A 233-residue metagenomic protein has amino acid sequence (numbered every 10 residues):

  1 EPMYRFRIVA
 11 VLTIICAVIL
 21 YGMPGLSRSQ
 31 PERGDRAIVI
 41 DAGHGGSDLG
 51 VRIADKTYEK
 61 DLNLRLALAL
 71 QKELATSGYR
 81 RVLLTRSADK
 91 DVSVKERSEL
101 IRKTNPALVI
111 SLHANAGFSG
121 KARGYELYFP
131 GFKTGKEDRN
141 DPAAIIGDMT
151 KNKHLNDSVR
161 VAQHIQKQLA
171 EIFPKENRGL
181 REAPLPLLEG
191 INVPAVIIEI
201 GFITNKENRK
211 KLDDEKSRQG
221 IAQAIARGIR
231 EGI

Functional and structural regions predicted by a protein language model:
P2-L12: Bacterial N-terminal signal peptides that target proteins for export
A10-Y21: Bacterial N-terminal signal peptides
L26-N140, G147-V161: Catalytic-core regions of hydrolytic enzymes
I40, N63, I165, I198 (+1 more regions): Conserved hydrophobic/aromatic pocket- or pore-lining residues that grip, position, or stack substrates in active sites
A69, E73, S77, R160 (+2 more regions): Generic non-transmembrane alpha-helical segments
T104, S111, N115-S119, A170-I233: Active-site-adjacent mobile loop/cap segments within catalytic or ligand-binding domains
T150-K153, L169-F173: Short, well-ordered alpha-helical segments in soluble proteins
